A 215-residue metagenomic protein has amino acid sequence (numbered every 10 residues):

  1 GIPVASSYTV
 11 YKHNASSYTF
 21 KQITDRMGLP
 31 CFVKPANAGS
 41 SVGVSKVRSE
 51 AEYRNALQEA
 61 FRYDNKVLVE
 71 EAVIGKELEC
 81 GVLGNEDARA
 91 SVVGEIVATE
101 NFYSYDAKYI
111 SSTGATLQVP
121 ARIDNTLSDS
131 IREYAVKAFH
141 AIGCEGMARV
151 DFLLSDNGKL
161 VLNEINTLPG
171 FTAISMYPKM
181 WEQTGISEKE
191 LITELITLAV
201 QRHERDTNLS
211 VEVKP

Functional and structural regions predicted by a protein language model:
G1-G75: Active-site nucleotide/adenylate-binding loops and adjacent lid/helix of ATP-dependent enzymes
I2, D124-P215: ATP-dependent carboxylate activation and anion-phosphoryl transfer catalytic cores that bind Mg-ATP to form
K12, I96-A98, L168-G170: A short acidic/small-residue loop/turn micro-motif
R26-P30, E77-E79, R149, L162: Broad gene-expression machinery/nucleic-acid interaction feature
S40-S41, A115-Q118, A173-Y177: Short small-residue beta-strand/loop micro-motif enriched in glycine and branched aliphatics
R48-E133, L154, K159-V161: Phosphate-binding site of ATP-dependent enzymes
